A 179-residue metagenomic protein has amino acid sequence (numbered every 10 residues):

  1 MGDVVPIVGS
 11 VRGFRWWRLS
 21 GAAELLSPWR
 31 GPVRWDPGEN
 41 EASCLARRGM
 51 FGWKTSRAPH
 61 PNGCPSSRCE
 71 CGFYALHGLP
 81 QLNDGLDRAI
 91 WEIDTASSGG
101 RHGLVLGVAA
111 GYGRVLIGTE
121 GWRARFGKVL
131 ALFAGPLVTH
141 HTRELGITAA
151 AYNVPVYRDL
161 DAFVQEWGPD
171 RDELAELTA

Functional and structural regions predicted by a protein language model:
M1-E70, A75, N83, D87-S97 (+3 more regions): ADP-ribose/NAD+-binding catalytic cleft of ART/PARP-like enzymes
M1-V8, H102-V105, Y112, A151 (+1 more regions): Low-complexity, intrinsically disordered short peptide segments enriched in small/polar/basic residues
E92-L130, A134: Charge-dense polyanion-binding interfaces
G121-A179: Active-site-proximal loop/hinge segments that shape catalytic or ion-binding/gating pockets
